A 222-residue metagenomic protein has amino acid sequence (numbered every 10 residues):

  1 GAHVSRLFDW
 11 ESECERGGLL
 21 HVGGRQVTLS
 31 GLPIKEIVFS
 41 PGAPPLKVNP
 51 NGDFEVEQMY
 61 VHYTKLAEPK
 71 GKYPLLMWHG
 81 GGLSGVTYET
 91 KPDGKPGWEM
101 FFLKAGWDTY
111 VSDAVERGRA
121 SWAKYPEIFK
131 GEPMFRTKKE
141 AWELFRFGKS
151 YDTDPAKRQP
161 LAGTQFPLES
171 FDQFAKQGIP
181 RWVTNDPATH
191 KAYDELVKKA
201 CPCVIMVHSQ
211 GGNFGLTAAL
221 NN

Functional and structural regions predicted by a protein language model:
A2-K70: N-terminal cap/lid segment of alpha/beta-hydrolase-fold proteins
G17, V56-Y60, K72-L75, G106-T109 (+1 more regions): Extracellular structured ligand-interaction cores
E68-A156: Short, surface-exposed "cap/lid" segments of acyl-processing enzymes
K138-V183: Extended, charge-rich helix/loop segments that form flexible, surface "patches" used to engage negatively charged
Q173, V183-V204: Conserved acidic catalytic loop of the alpha/beta-hydrolase fold
M206-G215: Gly/Ala-rich beta-loop-alpha elbow adjacent to hydrolase catalytic centers
T217-N221: Active-site signature of alpha/beta-hydrolase-fold catalytic machinery across serine- and Asp/Cys-nucleophile hydrolases
